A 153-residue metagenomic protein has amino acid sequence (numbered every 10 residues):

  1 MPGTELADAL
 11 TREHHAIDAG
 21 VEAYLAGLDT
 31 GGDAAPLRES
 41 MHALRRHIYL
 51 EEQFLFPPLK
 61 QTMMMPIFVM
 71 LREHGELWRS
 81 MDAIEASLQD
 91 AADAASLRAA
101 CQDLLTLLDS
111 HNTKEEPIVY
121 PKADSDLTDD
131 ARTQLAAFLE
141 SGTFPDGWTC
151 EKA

Functional and structural regions predicted by a protein language model:
M1-A153: Small-residue-biased structural context
